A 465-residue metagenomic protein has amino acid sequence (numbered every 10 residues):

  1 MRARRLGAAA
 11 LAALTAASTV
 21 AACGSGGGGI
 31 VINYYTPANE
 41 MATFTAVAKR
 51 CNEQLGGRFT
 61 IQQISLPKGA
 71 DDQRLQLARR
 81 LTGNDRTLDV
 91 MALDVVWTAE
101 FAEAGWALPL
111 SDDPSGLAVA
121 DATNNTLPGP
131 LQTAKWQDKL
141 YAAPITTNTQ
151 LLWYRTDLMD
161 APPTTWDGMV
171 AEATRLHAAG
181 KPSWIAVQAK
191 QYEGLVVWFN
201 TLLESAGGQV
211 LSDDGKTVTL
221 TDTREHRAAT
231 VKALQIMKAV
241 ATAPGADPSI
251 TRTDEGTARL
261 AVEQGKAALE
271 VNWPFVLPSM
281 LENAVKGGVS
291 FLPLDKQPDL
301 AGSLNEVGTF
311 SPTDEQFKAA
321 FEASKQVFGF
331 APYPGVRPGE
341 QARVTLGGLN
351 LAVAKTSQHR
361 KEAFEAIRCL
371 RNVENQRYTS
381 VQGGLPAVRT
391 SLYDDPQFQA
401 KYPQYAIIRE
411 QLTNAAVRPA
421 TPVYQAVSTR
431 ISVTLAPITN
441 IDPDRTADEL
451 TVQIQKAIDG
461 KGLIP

Functional and structural regions predicted by a protein language model:
R2-A99, G116-V119, D295, D299 (+1 more regions): Conserved N-terminal structural module of periplasmic/extracytoplasmic solute-binding proteins
S65-L77, V96, D167-G168, S249-E263: Short helix-initiation/N-cap motifs at beta->coil->alpha
A78-R80, T87-D89, V119-T156, P334-V344 (+1 more regions): A structural signal for short loop-to-beta-strand junctions that line the ligand-binding cleft of periplasmic/secreted
V95-T149, A161, D167-V170, F317-P332: Hinge/lid segment of periplasmic solute-binding proteins
S111-N125, A189, G208-K232, E282-V285 (+4 more regions): Short, solvent-exposed loop/beta-turn-alpha elements that line the ligand-binding surface or hinge of extracytoplasmic
E172-A173, K216-T251, Y333: Glycine-centered hinge/linker elements that transmit conformational signals in sensory and ligand-binding systems
F275-P278, E282-G288, L292-A319, R337 (+2 more regions): Mature extracytoplasmic/periplasmic domains
T390, E410-P465: Conserved C-terminal helix/tail region of periplasmic/extracytoplasmic solute-binding proteins
